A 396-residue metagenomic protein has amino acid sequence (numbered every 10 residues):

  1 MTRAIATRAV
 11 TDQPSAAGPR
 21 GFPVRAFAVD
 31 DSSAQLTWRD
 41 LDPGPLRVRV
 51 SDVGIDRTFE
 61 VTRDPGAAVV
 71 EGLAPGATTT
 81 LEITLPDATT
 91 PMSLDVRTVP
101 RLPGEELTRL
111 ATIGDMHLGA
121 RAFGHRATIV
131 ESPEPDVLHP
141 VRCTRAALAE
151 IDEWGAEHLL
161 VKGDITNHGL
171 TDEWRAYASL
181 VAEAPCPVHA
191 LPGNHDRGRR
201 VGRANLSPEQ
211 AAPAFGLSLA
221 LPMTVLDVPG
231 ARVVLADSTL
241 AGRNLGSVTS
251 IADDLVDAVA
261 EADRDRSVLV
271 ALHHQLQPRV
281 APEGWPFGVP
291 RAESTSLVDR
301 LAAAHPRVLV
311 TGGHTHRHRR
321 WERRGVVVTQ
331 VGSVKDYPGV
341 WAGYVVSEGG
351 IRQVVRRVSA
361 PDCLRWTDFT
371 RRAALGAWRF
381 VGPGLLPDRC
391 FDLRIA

Functional and structural regions predicted by a protein language model:
T2-P103: Beta-strand-enriched, solvent-exposed domains that form extended recognition/catalytic surfaces
A28-D30, T78-T80, T84-L85, P91-T171: N-terminal active-site segment of His-dependent metallophosphoesterases
L46, E348-A396: A short C-terminal boundary segment appended to hydrolase-like catalytic domains
R97-L102, R175-D257, S296-L297, R324-T329 (+1 more regions): Extended active-site neighborhood of metal-dependent phosphoesterases/phosphodiesterases
R101-A111, A120-R121, V225-L235, D263-V268 (+2 more regions): Beta-strand-turn-beta hairpins that frame and shape the catalytic cleft of phosphate-ester-processing enzymes
G114-R142, G198-L217, L240-V248, G284-W285 (+1 more regions): Acidic/histidine-rich helix-loop elements that form or flank divalent-metal/phosphate-binding sites at the catalytic
G119-A122, N167-D172, N194-G202, A241-N244 (+3 more regions): Active-site environment of divalent metal-dependent phosphoester hydrolases
A149-G155, R232-V234, R243-V327, A377-A396: His/acidic metal-ligating clusters that form di-metal
